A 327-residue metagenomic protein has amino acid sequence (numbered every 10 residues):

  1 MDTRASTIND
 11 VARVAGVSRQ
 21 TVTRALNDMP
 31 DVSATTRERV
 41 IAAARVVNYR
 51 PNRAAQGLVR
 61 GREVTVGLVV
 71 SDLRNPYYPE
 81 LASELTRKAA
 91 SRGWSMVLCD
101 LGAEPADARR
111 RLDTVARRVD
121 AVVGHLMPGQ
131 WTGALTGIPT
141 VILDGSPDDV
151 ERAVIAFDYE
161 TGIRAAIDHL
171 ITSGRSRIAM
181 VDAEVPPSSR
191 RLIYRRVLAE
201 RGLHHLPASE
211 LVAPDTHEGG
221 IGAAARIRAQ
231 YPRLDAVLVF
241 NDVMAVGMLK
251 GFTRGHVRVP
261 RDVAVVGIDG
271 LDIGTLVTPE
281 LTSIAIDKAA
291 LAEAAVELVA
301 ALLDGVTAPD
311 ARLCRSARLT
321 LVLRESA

Functional and structural regions predicted by a protein language model:
M1-V64: N-terminal helix-turn-helix DNA-binding module of bacterial transcription factors
D2-T3, T65-D168, T172: Alpha-helical recognition/docking segments in bacterial nutrient-uptake and carbohydrate-utilization systems
S18, V64, D120, S173-I178 (+1 more regions): Short acidic/polar active-site loop segments enriched in Thr and Asp
T21-T23, V59-D72, R177-E184: Short beta-strand segments enriched in small/hydrophobic residues
R53, S71-E80, L98-D107, V154-A165 (+5 more regions): Hinge/beta->alpha junction and helix N-cap segments in small-molecule ligand-binding domains
T114, R118-L126, A179-D182, E210 (+2 more regions): Periplasmic-binding protein-like
A225, Q230-A327: Flexible loop/turn connectors
